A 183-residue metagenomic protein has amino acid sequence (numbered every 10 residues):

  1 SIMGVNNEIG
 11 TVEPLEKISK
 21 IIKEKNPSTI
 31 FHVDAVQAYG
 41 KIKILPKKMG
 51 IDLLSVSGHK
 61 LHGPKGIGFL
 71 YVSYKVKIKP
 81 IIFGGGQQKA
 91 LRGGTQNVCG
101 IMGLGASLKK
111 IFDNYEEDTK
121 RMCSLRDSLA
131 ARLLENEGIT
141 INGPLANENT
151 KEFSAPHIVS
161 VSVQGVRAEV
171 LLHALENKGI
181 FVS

Functional and structural regions predicted by a protein language model:
S1-S183: Pyridoxal 5′-phosphate
